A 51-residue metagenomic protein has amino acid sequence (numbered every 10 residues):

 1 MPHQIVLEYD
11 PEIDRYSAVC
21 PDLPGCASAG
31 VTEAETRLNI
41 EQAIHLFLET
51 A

Functional and structural regions predicted by a protein language model:
M1-D14, V19, L23, L38: N-terminal segment of the canonical double-stranded RNA-binding domain
Y9, G25, L48-T50: Generic detector of low-complexity/intrinsically disordered segments and short hydrophobic N-terminal stretches
R15-S17, A29, L46: Extended rod-forming repeat segments used as scaffolds/tethers
P24-E35: A short, exposed loop/beta-hairpin motif centered on an aromatic-Gly-Thr core
L38-A51: A short N-terminal helical cap/helix-turn-helix that marks the beginning of AMP-binding/adenylate-forming
